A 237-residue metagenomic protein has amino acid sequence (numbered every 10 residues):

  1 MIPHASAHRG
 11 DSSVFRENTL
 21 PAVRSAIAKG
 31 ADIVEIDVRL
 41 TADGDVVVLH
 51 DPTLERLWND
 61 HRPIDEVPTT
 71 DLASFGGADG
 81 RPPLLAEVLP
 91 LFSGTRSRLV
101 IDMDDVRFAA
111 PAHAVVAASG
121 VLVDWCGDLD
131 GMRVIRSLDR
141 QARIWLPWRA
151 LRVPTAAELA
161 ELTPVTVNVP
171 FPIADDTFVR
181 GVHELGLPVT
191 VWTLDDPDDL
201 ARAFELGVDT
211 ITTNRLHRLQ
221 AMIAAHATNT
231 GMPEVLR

Functional and structural regions predicted by a protein language model:
M1-R237: Phosphate-group recognition and catalysis centered on beta-loop-alpha active-site segments
